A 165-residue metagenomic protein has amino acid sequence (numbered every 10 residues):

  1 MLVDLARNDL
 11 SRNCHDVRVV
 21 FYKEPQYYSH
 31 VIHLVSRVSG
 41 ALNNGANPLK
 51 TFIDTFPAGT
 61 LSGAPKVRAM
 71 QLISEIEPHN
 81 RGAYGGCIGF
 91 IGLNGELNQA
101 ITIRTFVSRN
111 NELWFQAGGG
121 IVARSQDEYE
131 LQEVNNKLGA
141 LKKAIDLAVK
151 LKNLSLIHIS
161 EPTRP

Functional and structural regions predicted by a protein language model:
M1-R12, P25-Y28: Short acidic, Gly/Ser-rich segments with clustered Asp/Glu that frequently serve as metal-coordination loops in enzyme
L2, A6, V31, P65 (+1 more regions): Hydrophobic (often cysteine-bearing) scaffold residues that line and stabilize catalytic clefts of nucleotide/cofactor
L5-R7, F21-K23, I103, A117-G119: Short, structured patches in soluble enzyme cores that scaffold and shape functional sites
D16: A short beta-strand-loop micro-motif that forms or neighbors metal/cofactor- and ligand-binding patches at active-site
V19-S36: Gly/Ser/Thr-rich active-site loops/lids in small-molecule metabolic enzymes that frequently grip phosphoryl groups
R37, L42-N153: Conserved hydrophobic core element of enzyme catalytic domains
I157-P165: Conserved small/polar residues in nucleotide/adenosyl-binding loops
